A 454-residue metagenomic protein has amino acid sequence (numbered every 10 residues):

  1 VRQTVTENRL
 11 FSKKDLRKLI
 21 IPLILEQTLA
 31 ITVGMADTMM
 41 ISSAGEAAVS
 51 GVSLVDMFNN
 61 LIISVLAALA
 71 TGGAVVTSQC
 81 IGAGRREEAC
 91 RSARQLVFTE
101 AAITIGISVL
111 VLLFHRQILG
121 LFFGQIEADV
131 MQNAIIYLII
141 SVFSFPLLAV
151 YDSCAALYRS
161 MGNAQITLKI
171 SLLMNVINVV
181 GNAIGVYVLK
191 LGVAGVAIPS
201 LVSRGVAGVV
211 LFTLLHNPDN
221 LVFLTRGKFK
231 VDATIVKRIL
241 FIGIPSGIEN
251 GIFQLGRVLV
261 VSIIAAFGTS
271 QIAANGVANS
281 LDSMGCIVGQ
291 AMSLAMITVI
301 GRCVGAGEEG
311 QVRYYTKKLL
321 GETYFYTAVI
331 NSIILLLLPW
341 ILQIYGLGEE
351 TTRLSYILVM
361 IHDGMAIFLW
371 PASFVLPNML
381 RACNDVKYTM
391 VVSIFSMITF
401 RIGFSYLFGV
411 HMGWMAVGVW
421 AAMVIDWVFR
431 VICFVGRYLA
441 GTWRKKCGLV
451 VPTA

Functional and structural regions predicted by a protein language model:
V1-L23, T77-S144, V186-I244, I300-A366 (+1 more regions): Short alpha-helical transmembrane segments in multi-pass integral membrane proteins
E7-M39, S43-A44, N60-G72, V76 (+5 more regions): N-terminal transmembrane alpha-helices
K18-D37, I140, M174, S203-A207 (+3 more regions): Transmembrane helical elements of multi-pass membrane transporters/channels
L23, Q27, T38-M39, V75 (+15 more regions): Transmembrane alpha-helix boundary and packing residues in multipass membrane permease domains and related
T28, T32-S50, L119-A128, I184-L191 (+4 more regions): Helix-terminus/linker motif at the lipid-water interface of multi-pass membrane proteins
E46-M57, A134, L138, A197 (+4 more regions): Small-residue hotspots at the loop-to-helix junctions and early N-terminal turns of transmembrane alpha-helices
V49-V109, L148-T167, V261, I272-L338 (+1 more regions): Small-residue-rich hydrophobic transmembrane alpha-helices
A70, I140-R159, T167-N178, V196-L211 (+5 more regions): Short runs within selected transmembrane alpha-helices of multi-pass transporters and secretion channels
